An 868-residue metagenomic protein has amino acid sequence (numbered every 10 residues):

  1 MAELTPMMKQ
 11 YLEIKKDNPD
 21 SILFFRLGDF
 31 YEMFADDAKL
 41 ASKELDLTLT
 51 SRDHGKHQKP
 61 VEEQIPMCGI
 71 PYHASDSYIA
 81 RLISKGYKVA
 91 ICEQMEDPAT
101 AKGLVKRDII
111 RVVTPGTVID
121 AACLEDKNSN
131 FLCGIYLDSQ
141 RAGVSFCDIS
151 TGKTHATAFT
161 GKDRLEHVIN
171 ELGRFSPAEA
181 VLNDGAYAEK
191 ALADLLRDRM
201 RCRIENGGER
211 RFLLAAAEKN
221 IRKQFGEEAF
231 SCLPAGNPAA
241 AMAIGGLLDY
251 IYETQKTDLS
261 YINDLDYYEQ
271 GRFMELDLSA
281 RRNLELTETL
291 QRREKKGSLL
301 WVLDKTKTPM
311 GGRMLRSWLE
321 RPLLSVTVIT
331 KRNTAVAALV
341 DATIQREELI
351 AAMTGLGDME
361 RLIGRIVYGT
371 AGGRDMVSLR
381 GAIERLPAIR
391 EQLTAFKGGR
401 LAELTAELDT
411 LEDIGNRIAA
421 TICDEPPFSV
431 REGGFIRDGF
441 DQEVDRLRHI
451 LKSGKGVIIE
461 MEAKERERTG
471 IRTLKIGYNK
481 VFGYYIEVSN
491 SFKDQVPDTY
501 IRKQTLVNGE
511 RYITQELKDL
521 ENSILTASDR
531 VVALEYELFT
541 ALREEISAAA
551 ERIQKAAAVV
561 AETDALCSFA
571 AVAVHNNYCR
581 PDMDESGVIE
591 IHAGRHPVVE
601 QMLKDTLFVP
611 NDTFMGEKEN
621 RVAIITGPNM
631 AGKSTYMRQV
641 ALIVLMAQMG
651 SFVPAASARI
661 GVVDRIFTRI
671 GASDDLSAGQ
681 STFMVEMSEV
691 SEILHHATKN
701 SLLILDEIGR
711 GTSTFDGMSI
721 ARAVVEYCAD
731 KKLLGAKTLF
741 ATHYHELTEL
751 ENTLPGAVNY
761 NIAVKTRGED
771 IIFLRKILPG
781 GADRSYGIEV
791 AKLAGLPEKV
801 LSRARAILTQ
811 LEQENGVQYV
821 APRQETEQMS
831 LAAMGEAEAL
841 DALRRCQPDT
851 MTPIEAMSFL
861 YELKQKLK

Functional and structural regions predicted by a protein language model:
M1-A338, T354, D358-V367, A371-A463: Charged catalytic and DNA/RNA-contacting regions of genome-maintenance and nucleic-acid-processing enzymes
L4-M8, F24, A35, G69-I79 (+33 more regions): Amphipathic alpha-helical transducer elements in NTP-driven molecular machines
A35-A38, N237, K307-T308, W318 (+5 more regions): ATPase nucleotide-binding head domains, primarily ABC-like/P-loop NTPase cores
A38-G55, C147-F175, D494-L525, D605-M615 (+1 more regions): Extended active-site and interfacial segments that coordinate phosphate-rich ligands in large catalytic machineries
C92, P115-L124, T257-D258, F396-R400 (+5 more regions): Active-site phosphate-binding and catalytic loops of NTP-dependent enzymes
L172, P177-G185, A191-D194, E516-A549 (+2 more regions): Conserved catalytic alpha/beta cores of large enzymes that bind or transform nucleotide phosphates and polynucleotides
E209-R222, M274-L278, L290, G381-E460 (+4 more regions): Amphipathic heptad-repeat alpha-helical coiled-coil/stalk segments that mediate oligomerization, filament/stalk
I329-R332, A352, L356, G454 (+4 more regions): Intracellular alpha-helical coupling/juxtamembrane segments of multi-pass membrane proteins
